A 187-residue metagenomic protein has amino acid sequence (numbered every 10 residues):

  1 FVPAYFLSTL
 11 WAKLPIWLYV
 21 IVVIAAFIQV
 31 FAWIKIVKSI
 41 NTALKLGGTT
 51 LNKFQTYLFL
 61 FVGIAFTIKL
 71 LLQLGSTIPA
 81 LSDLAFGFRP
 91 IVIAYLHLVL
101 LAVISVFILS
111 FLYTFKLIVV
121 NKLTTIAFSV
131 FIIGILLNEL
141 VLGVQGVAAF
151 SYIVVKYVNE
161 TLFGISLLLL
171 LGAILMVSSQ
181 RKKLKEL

Functional and structural regions predicted by a protein language model:
F1-L187: Hydrophobic alpha-helical transmembrane segments of multi-pass integral membrane proteins
